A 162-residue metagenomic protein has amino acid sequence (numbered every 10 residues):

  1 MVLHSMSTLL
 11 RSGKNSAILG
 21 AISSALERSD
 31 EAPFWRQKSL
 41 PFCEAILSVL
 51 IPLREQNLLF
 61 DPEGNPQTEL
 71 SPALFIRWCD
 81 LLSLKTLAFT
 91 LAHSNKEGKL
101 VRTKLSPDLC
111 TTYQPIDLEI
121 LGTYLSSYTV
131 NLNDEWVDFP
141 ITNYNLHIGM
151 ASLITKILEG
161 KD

Functional and structural regions predicted by a protein language model:
M1-D162: P-loop NTPase motor domains
